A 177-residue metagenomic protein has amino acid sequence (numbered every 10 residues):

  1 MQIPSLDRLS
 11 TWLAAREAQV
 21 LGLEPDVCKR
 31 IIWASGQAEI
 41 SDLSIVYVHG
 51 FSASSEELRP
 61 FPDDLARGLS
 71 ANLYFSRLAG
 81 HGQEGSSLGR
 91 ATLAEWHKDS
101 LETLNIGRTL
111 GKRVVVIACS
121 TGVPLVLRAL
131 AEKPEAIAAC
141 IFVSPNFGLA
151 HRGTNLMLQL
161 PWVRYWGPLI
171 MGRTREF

Functional and structural regions predicted by a protein language model:
M1-K29, P145-F177: The alpha/beta-hydrolase serine catalytic core
E24-L78: Short, surface-exposed "cap/lid" segments of acyl-processing enzymes
E57-P60, E95, D99-E102, P124: Extracytoplasmic/secreted proteins, especially bacterial periplasmic and envelope-associated proteins
P60, R128-E132: Active-site signature of alpha/beta-hydrolase-fold catalytic machinery across serine- and Asp/Cys-nucleophile hydrolases
R77-G82, N146: Short beta-to-alpha linker loops that shape the active-site pocket of alpha/beta-hydrolase fold enzymes
Q83-L110, V115: Catalytic nucleophile-loop/oxyanion-hole region of alpha/beta-hydrolase and closely related hydrolase-like folds
I117-V126: Gly/Ala-rich beta-loop-alpha elbow adjacent to hydrolase catalytic centers
